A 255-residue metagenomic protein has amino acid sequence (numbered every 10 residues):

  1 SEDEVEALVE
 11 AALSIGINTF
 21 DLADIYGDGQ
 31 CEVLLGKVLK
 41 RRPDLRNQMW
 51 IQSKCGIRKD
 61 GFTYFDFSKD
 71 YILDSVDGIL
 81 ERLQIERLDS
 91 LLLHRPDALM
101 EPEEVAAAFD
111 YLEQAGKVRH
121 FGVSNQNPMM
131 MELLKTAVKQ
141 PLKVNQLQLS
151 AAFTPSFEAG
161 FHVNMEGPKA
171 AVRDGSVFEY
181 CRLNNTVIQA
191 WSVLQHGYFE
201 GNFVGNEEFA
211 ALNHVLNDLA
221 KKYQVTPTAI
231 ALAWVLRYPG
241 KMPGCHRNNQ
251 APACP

Functional and structural regions predicted by a protein language model:
S1, A23-V33, K59, D97-E101 (+2 more regions): Acidic-and-aromatic substrate-binding clefts and catalytic sites of carbohydrate-active enzymes
S1-A12, F67-L83, E104, M129-L133: Short, acidic/polar
S1-M49, Q114, G197: N-terminal binding-site loop/beta-alpha segment at the start of enzyme catalytic domains that lines or forms
L13-S14, G36-W50, L80-Q84, Y111-E113 (+2 more regions): Acidic (Asp/Glu)-rich catalytic clusters
F20, L88, F121: Glycine-centered flexible beta-alpha turn that most often forms the glycine-rich phosphate-binding loop
R46-K69, H94-R95: Structural motif corresponding to the early beta-alpha repeats
L80-E101: Active-site groove signature of glycoside hydrolases
P96, M100-P255: Beta/alpha (TIM)-barrel catalytic core signal, keyed to glycine-rich beta->alpha loops juxtaposed to Asp/Glu that bind
